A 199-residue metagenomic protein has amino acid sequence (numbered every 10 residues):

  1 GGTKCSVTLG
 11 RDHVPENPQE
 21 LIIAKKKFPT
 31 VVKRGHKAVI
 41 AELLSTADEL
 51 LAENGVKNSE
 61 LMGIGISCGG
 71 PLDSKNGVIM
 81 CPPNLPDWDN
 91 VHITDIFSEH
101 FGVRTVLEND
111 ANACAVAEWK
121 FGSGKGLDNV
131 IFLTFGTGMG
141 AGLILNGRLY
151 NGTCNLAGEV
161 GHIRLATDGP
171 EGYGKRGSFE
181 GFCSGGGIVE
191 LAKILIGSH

Functional and structural regions predicted by a protein language model:
T3: Conserved Rossmann-like nucleotide-cofactor binding loop
S6, S67-G70, G161: N-proximal short alpha-helices
S6, S74-N76, A141: Glycine/Thr-rich phosphate-binding loops of Rossmann-like dinucleotide-binding domains
T8-V14, E20-K26, G35-A38, S98-H100 (+2 more regions): Glycine/GP-enriched mid-protein hinge/lid loop-to-helix segment characteristic of carbohydrate kinases
T30-L44, D48, A52, V56-I64 (+1 more regions): Glycine-rich phosphate-binding loop and adjoining helix at the ATP-binding site of ATP-dependent phosphoryl-transfer
